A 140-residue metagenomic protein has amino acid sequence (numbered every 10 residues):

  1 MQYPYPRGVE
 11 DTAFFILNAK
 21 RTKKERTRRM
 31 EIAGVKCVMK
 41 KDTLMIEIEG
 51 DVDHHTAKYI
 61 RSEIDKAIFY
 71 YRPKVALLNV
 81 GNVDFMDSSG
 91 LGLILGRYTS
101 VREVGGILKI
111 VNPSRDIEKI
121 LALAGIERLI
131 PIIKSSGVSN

Functional and structural regions predicted by a protein language model:
Q2-D84, T99-N140: STAS-like cytosolic regulatory interaction modules
I94-Y98: Histidine-anchored nucleotide/phosphate-binding helix
